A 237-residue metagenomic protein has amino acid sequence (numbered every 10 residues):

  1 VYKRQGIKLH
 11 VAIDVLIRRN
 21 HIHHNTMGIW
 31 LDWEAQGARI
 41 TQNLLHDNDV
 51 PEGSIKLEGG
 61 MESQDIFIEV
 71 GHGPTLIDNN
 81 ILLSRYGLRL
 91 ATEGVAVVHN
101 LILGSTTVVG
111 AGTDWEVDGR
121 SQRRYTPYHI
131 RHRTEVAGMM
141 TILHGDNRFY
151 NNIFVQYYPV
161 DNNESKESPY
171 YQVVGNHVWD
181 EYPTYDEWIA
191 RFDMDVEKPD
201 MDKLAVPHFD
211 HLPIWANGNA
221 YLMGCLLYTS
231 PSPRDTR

Functional and structural regions predicted by a protein language model:
Y2, Y228-T236: Single conserved hydrophobic/aromatic residue that forms the stacking wall/gate of nucleotide- or nucleobase-binding
K3, I13-G28, A35-E58, E62-F67 (+5 more regions): Right-handed parallel beta-helix
K3-L9, H24-M27, L31-D32, S54-E69 (+3 more regions): Extracellular beta-strand/beta-solenoid scaffold signature
L90, I142, F209: Aromatic-acidic/polar surface patches that form glycan- and anion
A96, K166-E167, Y171-V173, W215 (+1 more regions): Exposed, low-structure sequence patches enriched in small/polar residues
H132-R133, A137-Y150, F154-N163: Extracellular beta-strand/loop-rich repeat segments of large surface/secreted proteins
R148, I153, W188-A216, A220-L222 (+1 more regions): Outer/extracellular conduits and scaffolds centered on Gram-negative outer-membrane beta-barrels
V160-E167, L226-S230: Short acidic, Gly/Pro-enriched loop/turn segments at secondary-structure junctions
